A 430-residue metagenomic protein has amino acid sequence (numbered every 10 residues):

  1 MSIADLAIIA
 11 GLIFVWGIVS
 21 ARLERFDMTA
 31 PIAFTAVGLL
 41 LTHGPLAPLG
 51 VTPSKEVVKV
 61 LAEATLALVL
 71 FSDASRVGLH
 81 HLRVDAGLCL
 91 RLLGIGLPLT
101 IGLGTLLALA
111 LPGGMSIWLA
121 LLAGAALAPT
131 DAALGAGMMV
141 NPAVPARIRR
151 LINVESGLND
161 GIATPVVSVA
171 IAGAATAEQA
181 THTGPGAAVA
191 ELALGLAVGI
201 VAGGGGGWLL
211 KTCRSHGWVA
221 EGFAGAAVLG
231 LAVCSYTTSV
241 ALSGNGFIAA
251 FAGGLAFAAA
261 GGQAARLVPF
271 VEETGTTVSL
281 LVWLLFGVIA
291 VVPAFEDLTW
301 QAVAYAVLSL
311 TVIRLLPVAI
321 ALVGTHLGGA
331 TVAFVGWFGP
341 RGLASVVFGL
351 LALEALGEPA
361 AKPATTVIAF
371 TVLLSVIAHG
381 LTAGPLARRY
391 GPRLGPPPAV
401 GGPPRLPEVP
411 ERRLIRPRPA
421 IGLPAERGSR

Functional and structural regions predicted by a protein language model:
M1-R430: Transmembrane helical cores of multi-pass secondary ion antiporters/exchangers
